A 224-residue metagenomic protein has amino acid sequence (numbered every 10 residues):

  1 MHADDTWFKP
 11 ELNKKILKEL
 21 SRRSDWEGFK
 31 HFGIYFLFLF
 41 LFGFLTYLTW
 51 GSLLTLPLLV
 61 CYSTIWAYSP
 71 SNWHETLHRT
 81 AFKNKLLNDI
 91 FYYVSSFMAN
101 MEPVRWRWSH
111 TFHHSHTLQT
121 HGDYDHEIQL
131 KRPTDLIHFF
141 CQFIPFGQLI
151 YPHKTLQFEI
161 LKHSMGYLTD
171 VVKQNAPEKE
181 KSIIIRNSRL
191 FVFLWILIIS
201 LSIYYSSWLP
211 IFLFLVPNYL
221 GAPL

Functional and structural regions predicted by a protein language model:
M1-S63, N72, F97-F212: Non-catalytic, topology-defining segments of multipass membrane proteins
L39, Y93, A222-P223: Hydrophobic transmembrane alpha-helices of multi-pass small-molecule transporters
C61-W66, L213-A222: Small-residue-enriched core segments of transmembrane alpha-helices in multipass membrane transport and channel
A67-T76, A222-L224: Juxtamembrane membrane-interface segments at transmembrane alpha-helix termini
L77-H78, T117: Short active-site segment of divalent metal-dependent hydrolases/proteases that encodes the spacing between
F82-S96, L130: Post-HEXXH active-site segment of zinc metalloproteases
